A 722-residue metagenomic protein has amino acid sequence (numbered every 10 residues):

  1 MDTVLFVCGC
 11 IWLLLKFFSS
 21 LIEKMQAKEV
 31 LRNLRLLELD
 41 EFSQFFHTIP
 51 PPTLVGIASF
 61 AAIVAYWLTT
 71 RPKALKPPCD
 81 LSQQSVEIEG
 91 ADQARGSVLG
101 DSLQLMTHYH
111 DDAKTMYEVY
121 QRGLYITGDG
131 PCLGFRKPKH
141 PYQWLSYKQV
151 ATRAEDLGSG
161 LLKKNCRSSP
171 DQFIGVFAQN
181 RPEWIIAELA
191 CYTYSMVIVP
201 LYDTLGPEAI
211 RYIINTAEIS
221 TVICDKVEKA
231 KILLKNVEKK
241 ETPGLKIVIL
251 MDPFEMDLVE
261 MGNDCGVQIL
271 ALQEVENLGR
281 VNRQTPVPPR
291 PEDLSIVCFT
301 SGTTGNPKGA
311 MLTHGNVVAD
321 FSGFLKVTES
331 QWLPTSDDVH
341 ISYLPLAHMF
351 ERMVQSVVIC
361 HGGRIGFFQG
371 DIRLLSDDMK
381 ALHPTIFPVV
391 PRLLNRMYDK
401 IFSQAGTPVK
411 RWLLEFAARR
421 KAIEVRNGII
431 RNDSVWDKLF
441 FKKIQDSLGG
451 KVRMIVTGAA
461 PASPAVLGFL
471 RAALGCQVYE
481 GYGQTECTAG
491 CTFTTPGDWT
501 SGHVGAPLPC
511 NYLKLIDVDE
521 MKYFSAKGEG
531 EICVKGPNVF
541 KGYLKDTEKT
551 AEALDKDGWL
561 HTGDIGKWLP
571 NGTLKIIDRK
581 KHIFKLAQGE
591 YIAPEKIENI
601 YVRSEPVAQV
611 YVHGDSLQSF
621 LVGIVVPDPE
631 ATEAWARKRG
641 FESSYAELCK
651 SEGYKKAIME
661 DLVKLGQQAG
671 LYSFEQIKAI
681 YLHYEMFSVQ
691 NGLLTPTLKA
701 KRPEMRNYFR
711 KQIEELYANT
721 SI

Functional and structural regions predicted by a protein language model:
D2-V4, L15-Q93, T193-N277, A657-V663: Structural core segment of the AMP-binding/adenylate-forming
P72, V267-L272, T385-P388, M397-T500 (+1 more regions): Gly/Ser/Thr-rich phosphate-binding loop
H108, D112, L133-L189, G206-R211 (+1 more regions): Conserved AMP-binding/adenylate-forming core of the ANL superfamily
G128-P131, G266-L270, E274-F299, N306 (+1 more regions): Conserved pre-ATP/AMP-binding loop-to-beta segment of ANL
S146-K148, S295-S322: Conserved AMP-binding A3 loop
V318-V339, L346-F441, K451, A473: Conserved AMP-binding/adenylation subdomain of ANL enzymes
E520-K527, E531-L586: Conserved ATP-binding/catalytic segment of the ANL
Q609-Y611, M659-I722: Conserved C-terminal "lid"/linker of ANL adenylate-forming enzymes
